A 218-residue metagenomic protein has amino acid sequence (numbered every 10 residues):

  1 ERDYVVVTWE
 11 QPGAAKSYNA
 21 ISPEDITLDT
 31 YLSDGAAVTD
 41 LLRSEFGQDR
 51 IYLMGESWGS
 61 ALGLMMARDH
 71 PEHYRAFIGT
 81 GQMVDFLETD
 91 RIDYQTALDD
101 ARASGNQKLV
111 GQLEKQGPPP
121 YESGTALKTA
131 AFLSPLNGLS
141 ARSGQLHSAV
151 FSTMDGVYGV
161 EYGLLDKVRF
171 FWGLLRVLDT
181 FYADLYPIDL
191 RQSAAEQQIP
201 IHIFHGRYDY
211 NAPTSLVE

Functional and structural regions predicted by a protein language model:
R2-Y18: Conserved alpha/beta-hydrolase
G13-D29: Cap/lid segment of the alpha/beta-hydrolase catalytic domain
T30-R50: Conserved acidic catalytic loop of the alpha/beta-hydrolase fold
M54-G59, G63: Gly/Ala-rich beta-loop-alpha elbow adjacent to hydrolase catalytic centers
A61, E72-P119: A catalytic-pocket lid/entrance helix-loop region that shapes and gates access to the active site across common
S104-Q192, I199: Alpha/beta-hydrolase
Y186, Y210-L216: Conserved alpha/beta-hydrolase "acid-adjacent" motif
Q197, I203-H205, D209: Short beta-strand/loop motif that positions the catalytic acidic residue of the alpha/beta-hydrolase fold
